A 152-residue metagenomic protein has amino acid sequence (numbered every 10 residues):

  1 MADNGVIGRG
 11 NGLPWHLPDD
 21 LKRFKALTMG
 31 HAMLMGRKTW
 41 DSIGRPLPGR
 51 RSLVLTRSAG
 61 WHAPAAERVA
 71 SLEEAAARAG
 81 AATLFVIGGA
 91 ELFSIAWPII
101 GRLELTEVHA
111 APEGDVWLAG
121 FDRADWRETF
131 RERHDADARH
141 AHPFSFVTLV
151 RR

Functional and structural regions predicted by a protein language model:
M1-R152: Flexible, gly/pro- and Lys/Arg-enriched active-site loops
